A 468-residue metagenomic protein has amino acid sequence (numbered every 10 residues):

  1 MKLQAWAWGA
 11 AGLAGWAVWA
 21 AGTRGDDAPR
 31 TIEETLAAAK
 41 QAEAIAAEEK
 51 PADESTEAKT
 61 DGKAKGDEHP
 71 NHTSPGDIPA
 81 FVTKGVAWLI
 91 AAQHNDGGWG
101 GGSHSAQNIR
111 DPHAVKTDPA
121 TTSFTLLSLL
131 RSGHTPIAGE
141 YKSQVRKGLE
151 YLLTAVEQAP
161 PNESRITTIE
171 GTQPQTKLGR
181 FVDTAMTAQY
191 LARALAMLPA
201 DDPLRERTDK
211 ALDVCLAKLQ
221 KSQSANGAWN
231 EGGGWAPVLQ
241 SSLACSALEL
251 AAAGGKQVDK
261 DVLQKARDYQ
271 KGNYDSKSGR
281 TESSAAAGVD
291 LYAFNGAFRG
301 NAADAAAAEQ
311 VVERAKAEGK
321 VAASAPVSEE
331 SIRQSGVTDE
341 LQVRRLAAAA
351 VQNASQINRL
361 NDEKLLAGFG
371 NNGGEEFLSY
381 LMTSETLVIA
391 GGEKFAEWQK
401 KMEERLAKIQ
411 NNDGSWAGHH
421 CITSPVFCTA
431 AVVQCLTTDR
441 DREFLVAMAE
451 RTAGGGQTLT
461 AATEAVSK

Functional and structural regions predicted by a protein language model:
M1-A28: Sec-dependent N-terminal signal peptides
W19-K468: Preference for long, amphipathic alpha-helical scaffolds in soluble/luminal domains and all-alpha bundles
